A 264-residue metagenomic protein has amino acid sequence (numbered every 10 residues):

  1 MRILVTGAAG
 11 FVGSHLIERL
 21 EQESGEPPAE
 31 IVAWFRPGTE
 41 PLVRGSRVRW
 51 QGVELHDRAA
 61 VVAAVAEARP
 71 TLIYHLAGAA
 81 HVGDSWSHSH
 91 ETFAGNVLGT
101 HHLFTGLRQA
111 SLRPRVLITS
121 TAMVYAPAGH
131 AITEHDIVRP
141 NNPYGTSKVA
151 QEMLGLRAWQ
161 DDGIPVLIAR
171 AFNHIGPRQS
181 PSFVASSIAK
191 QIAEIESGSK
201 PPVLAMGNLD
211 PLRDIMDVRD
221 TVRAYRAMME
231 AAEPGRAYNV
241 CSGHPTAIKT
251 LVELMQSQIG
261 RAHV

Functional and structural regions predicted by a protein language model:
R2-E23: N-terminal Rossmann NAD(P)H-binding glycine-rich loop of SDR-like oxidoreductase domains
T6, W34, I73-A77, V116-A122 (+1 more regions): SDR active-site strand-loop-helix element
G25-P37: Conserved glycine-rich Rossmann-like NAD(P)H-binding loop of the short-chain dehydrogenase/reductase
S46-D57: Rossmann-fold cofactor-recognition segment
L55-G95: NAD(P)H-binding glycine-rich loop region in Rossmannoid oxidoreductase-like domains and their noncatalytic homologs
S87-H102, Q109, A122-I168, N173-I175 (+1 more regions): Catalytic helix-loop patch of NAD(P)-dependent Rossmann-fold dehydrogenases
H130-A131, L156-R213, V218-M229, G243-I248 (+1 more regions): NAD(P)-dependent short-chain dehydrogenase/reductase
A262-V264: Conserved small/polar residues in nucleotide/adenosyl-binding loops
